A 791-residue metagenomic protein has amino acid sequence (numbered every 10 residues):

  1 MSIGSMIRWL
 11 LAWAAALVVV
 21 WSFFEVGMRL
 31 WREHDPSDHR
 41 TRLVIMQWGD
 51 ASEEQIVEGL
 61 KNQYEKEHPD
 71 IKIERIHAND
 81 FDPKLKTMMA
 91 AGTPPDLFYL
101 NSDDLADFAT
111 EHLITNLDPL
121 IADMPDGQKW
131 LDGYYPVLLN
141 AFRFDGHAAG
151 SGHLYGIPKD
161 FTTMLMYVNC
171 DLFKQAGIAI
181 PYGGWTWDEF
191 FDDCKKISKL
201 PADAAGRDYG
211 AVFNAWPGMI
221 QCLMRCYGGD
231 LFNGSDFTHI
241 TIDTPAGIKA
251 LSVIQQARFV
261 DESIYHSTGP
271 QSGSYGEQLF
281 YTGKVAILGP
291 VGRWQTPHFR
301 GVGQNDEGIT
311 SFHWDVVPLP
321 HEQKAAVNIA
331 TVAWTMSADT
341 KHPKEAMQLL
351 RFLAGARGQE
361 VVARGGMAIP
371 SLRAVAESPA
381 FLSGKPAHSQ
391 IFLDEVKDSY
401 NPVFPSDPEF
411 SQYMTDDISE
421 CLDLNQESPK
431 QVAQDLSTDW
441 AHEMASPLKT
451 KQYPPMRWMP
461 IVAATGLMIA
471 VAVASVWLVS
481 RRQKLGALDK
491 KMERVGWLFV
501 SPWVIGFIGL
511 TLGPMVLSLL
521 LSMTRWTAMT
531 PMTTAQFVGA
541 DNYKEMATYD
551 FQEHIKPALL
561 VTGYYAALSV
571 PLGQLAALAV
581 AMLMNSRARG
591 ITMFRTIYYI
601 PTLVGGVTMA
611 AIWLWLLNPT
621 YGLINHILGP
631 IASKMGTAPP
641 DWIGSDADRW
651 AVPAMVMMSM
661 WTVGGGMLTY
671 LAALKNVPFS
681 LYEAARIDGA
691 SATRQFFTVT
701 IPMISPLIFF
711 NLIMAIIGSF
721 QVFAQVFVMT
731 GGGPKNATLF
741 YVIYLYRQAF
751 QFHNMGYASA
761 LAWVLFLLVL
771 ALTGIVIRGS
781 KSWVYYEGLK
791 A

Functional and structural regions predicted by a protein language model:
I3, R8-A12, A16, R29 (+1 more regions): Conserved C-terminal helix/tail region of periplasmic/extracytoplasmic solute-binding proteins
K72, A90, A148, A176 (+5 more regions): Extracytoplasmic/periplasmic substrate-recognition and gating elements
D103-L165, S311-P318: Hinge/lid segment of periplasmic solute-binding proteins
D118-Y134, G183, P201, G229-K249 (+2 more regions): Short, solvent-exposed loop/beta-turn-alpha elements that line the ligand-binding surface or hinge of extracytoplasmic
F144-K159, M164, K174, E189-H239 (+1 more regions): Extracytoplasmic/periplasmic solute-binding protein
D193-C194, D236-G269, L319: Glycine-centered hinge/linker elements that transmit conformational signals in sensory and ligand-binding systems
W314-V317, R364-D416, E420: Long, aromatic- and glycine/proline-rich binding clefts that accommodate carbohydrate-like moieties
V495-A791: A structural signal for multi-pass alpha-helical bundles of membrane permease subunits that mediate small-molecule
